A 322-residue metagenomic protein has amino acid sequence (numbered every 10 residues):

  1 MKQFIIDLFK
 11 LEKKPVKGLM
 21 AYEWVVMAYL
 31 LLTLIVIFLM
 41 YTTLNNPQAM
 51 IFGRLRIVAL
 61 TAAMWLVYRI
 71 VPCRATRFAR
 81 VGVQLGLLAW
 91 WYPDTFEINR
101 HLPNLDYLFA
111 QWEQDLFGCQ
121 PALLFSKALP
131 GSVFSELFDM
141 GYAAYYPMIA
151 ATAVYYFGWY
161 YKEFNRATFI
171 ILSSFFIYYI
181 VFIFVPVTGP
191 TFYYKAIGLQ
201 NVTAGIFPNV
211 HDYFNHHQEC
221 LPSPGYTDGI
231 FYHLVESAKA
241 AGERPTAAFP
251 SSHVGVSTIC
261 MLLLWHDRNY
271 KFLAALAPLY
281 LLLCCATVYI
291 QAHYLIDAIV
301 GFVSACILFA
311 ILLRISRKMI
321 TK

Functional and structural regions predicted by a protein language model:
K2-I57, A75-I149: N-terminal transmembrane-helix/juxtamembrane module of multi-pass inner/ER membrane proteins
M20, D228-K322: Membrane-embedded catalytic cores of phosphoryl/pyrophosphoryl-handling enzymes
L31-L39, L87-P93, F175-I183, Y280-Y289: Aromatic-anchored segments of alpha-helical transmembrane domains
R56-L60, G141-A153, F176, F249-M261: Hydrophobic alpha-helical transmembrane segments
I57-R69, P147-T152, F302-C306, L312: Hydrophobic cores of alpha-helical transmembrane segments in multi-pass inner/ER membrane proteins, independent
W65-R74, V154-K162, L264-R268, A310-S316: Structural signal for the C-terminal ends of transmembrane alpha-helices and the immediately following loop
F78-V83, A150-V185, F192-G205: Interfacial segments of alpha-helical transmembrane regions
F184-H266: Membrane-interfacial catalytic/cofactor-binding modules of polytopic membrane enzymes
